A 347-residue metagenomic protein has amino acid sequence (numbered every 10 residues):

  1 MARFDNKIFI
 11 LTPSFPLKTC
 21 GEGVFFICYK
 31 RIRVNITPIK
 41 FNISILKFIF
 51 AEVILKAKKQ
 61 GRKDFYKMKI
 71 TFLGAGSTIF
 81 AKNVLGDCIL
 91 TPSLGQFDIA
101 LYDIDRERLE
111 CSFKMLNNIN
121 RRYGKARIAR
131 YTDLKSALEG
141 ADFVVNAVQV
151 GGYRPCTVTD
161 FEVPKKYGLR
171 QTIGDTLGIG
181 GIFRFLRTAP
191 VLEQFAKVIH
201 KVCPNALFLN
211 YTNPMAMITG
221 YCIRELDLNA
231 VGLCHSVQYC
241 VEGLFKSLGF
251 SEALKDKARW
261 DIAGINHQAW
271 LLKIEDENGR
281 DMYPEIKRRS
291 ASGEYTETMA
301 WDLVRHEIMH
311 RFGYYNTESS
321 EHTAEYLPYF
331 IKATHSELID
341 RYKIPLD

Functional and structural regions predicted by a protein language model:
M1-N6, R31-P38, L46, F50 (+1 more regions): N-terminal, intrinsically disordered charge-dense segments
G21-G23, G61: Residue-identity detector for glycine
M68-C156, G181-F250, A269: Metallocofactor- and cofactor-centric catalytic cores in central/energy metabolism, strongly enriched
Y153-R187: Glycine/threonine-rich flexible loop motifs
G249-D347: Long, compositionally biased stretches enriched for glycine and/or charged residues
